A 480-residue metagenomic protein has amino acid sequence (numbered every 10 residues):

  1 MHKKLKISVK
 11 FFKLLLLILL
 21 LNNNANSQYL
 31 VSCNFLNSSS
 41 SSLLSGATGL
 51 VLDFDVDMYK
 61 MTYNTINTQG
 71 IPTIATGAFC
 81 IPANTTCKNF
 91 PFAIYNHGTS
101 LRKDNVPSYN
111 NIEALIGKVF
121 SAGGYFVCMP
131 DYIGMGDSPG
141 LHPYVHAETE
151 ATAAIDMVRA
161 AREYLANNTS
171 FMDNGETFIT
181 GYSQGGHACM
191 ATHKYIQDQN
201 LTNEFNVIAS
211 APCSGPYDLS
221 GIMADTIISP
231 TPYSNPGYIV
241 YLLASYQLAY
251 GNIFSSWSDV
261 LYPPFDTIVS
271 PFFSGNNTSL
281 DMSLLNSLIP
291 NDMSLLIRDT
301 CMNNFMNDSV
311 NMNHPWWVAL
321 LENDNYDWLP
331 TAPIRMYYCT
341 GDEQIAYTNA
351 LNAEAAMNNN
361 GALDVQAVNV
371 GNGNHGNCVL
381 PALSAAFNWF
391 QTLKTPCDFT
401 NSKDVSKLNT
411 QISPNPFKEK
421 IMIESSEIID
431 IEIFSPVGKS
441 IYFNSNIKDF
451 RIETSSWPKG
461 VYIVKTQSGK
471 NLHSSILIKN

Functional and structural regions predicted by a protein language model:
M1, N26, V405-N480: C-terminal outer-membrane/trafficking sorting elements
S27-T86: Catalytic-loop region of hydrolases
Q69-P72, A83-V119: Short, surface-exposed "cap/lid" segments of acyl-processing enzymes
Y144-N167: Alpha/beta-hydrolase active-site loop
A160-P232: Primarily recognizes the serine-hydrolase "nucleophile elbow" in alpha/beta-hydrolase and SGNH/GDSL folds
C213-D327: Accessory cap/linker subdomain of secreted extracellular hydrolases
A224, W317-A319, N323, Q344 (+2 more regions): C-terminal catalytic histidine-bearing segment of alpha/beta-hydrolase fold enzymes
M336-D342: Short beta-strand/loop motif that positions the catalytic acidic residue of the alpha/beta-hydrolase fold
